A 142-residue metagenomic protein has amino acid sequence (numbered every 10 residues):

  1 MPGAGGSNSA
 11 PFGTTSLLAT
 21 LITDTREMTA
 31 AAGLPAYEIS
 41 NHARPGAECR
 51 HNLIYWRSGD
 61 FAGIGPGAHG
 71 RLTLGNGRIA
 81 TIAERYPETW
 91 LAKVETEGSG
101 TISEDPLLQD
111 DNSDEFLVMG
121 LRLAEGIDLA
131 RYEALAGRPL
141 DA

Functional and structural regions predicted by a protein language model:
M1-D141: C-terminal scaffold of the Radical SAM
